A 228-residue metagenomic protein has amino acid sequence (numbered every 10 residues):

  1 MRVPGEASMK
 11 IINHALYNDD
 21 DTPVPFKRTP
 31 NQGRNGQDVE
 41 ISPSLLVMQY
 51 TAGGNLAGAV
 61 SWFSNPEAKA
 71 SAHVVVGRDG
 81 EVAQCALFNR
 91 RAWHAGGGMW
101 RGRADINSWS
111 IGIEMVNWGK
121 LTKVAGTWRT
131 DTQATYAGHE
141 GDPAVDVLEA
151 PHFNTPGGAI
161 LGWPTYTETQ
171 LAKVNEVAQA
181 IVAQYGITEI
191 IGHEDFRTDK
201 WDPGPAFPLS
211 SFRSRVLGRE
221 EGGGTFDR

Functional and structural regions predicted by a protein language model:
M1-N107: N-terminal catalytic cores of peptidoglycan-degrading enzymes
R2-D20, V39-E40, V116-R228: Basic/polar, cationic surfaces and motifs that engage anionic cell-wall and phosphate/carboxylate ligands
L45, S110, E189: Hydrophobic "anchor" residues on beta-strands that sit immediately upstream of conserved functional sites
D105-S110, V124-T127: Conserved, surface-exposed functional patches that form binding/active-site neighborhoods
